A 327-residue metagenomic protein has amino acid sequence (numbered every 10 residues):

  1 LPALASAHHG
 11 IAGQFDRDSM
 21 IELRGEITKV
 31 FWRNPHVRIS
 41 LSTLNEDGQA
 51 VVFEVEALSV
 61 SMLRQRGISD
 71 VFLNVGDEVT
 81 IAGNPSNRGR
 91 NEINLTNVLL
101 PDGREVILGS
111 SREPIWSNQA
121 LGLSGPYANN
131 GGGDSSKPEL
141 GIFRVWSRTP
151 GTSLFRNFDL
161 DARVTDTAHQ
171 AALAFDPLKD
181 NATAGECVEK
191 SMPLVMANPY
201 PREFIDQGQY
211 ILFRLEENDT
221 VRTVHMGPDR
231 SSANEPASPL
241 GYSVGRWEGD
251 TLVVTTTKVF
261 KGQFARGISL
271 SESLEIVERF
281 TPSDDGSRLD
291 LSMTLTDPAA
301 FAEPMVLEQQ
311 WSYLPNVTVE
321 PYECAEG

Functional and structural regions predicted by a protein language model:
A5-A12: Boundary at the C-terminal end of the N-terminal hydrophobic targeting segment
A12-G327: PEST-like low-complexity, intrinsically disordered acidic/proline/serine-rich tracts that flank trafficking/processing
